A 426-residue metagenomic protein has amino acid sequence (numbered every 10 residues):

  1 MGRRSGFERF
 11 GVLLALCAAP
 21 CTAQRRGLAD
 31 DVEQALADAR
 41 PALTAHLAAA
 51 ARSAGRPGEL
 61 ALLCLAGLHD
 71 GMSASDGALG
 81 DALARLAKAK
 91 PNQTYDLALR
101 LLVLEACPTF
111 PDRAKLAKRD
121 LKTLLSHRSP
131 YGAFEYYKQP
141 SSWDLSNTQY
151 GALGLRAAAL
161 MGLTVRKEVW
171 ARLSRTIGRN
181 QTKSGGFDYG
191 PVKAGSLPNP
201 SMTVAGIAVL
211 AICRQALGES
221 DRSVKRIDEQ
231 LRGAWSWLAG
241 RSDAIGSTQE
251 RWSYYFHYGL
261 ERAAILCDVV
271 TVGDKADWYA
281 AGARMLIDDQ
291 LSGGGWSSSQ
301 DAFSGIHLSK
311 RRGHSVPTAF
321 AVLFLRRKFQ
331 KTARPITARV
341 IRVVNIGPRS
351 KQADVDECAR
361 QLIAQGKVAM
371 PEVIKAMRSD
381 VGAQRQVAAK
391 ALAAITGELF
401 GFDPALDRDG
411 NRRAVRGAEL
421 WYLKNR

Functional and structural regions predicted by a protein language model:
M1-F7: N-terminal secretory signal peptides that target proteins for export/translocation
R9-A19: Bacterial N-terminal signal peptides
A19-R378, G382-Q386, A393-T396, A405-K424: Preference for long, amphipathic alpha-helical scaffolds in soluble/luminal domains and all-alpha bundles
F400: Acidic/polar, solvent-exposed loop segments in beta-strand-rich repeat domains
